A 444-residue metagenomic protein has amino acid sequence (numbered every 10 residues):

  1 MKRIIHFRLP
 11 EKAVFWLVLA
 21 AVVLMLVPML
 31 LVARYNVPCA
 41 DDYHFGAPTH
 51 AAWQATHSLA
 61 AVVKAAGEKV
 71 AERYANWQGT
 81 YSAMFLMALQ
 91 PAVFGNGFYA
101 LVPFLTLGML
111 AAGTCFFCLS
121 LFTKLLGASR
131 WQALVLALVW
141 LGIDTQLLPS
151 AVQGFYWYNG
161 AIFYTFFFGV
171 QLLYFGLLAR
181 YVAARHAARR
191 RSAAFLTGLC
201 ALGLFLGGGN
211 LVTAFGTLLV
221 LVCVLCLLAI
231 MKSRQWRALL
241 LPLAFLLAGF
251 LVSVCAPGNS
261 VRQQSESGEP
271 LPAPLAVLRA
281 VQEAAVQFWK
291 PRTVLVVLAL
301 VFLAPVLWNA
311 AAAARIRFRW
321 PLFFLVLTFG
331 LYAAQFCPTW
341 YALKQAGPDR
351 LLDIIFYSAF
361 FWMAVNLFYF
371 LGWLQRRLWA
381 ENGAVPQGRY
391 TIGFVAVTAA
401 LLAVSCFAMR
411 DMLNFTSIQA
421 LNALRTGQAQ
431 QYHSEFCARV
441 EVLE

Functional and structural regions predicted by a protein language model:
M1-L26: Start-transfer (signal-anchor) and selected internal transmembrane alpha helices of multi-pass inner/ER membrane
L31-L101, Y158, G207, L211-I354: Transmembrane catalytic cores of multi-pass membrane glycosyltransferases and polysaccharide-assembly enzymes
D41, S129-V182, N210, A334-F368: Membrane-interface micro-motifs in multi-pass membrane enzymes
M87-Q90, V102-T114, F167-V170: Transmembrane alpha-helices of multi-pass, membrane-embedded glycan-processing enzymes that use lipid-linked
L105-V135, L173: Transmembrane-helix motifs of polytopic, lipid-linked glycan transferases
R180-F205, L240: Short hydrophobic alpha-helices at membrane interfaces in multi-pass membrane enzymes
L247, R319-L325, W373-M412: Signature aromatic-anchored transmembrane alpha helix within multi-pass, membrane-resident enzymes that catalyze glycan
D349, V395-E444: Membrane-embedded, lumen/periplasm-facing catalytic core of multi-pass transferases that use lipid-linked donors
